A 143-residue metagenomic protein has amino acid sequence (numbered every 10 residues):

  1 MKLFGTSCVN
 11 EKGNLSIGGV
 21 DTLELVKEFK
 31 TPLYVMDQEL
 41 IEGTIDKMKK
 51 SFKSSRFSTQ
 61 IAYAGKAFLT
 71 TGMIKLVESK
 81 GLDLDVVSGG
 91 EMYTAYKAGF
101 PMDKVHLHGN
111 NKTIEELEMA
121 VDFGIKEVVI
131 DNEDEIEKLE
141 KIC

Functional and structural regions predicted by a protein language model:
M1-C143: A charged N-terminal "starter" segment
